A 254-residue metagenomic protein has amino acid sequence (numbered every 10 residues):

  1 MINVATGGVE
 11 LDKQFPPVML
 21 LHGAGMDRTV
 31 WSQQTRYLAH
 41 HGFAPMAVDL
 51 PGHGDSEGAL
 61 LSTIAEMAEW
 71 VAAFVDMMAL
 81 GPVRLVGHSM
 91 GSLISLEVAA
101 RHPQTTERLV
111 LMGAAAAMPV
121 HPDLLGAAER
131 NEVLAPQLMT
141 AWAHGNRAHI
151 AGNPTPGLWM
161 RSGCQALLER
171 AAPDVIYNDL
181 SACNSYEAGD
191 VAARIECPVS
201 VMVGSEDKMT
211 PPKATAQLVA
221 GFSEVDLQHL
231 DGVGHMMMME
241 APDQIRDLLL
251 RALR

Functional and structural regions predicted by a protein language model:
I2-G8, S32-H40, A44-M90, D247-L250: Active-site loop/oxyanion-hole signature of alpha/beta-hydrolase fold enzymes
L21-G23, V203: The conserved beta1-alpha1 loop
G23-M26, S89: Active-site glycine-rich loops that stabilize anionic/oxyanionic intermediates across multiple enzyme folds
L93-L138: Flexible "cap/lid" loop of the alpha/beta hydrolase fold
A127-R194: Conserved alpha/beta-hydrolase catalytic His-Asp/Glu region
I195, V201-V203, D207: Short beta-strand/loop motif that positions the catalytic acidic residue of the alpha/beta-hydrolase fold
K208-A214: Conserved alpha/beta-hydrolase "acid-adjacent" motif
V225-R254: Catalytic active-site module of serine/aspartate enzymes centered on a nucleophile-bearing elbow/loop
